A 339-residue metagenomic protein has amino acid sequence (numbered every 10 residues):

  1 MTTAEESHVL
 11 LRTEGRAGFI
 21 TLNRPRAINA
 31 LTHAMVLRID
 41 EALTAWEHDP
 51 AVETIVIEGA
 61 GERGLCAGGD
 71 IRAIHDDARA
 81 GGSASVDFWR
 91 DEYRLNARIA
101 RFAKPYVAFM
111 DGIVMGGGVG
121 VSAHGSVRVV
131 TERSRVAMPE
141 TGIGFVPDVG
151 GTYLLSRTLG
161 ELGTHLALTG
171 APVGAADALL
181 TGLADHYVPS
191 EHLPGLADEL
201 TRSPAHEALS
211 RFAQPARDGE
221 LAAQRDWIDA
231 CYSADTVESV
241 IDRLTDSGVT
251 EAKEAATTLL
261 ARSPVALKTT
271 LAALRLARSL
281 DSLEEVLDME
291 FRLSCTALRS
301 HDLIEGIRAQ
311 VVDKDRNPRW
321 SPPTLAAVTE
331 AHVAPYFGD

Functional and structural regions predicted by a protein language model:
M1-E58, A97: Conserved CoA-thioester-binding segment of acyl-CoA-metabolizing enzymes
I57, D70, V121-S122, D177-A178 (+2 more regions): Hydrophobic/aromatic residues within transmembrane alpha-helices of multi-pass small-molecule transporters
G59-R94, G144: Glycine- (often His-adjacent) and acidic-residue-rich active-site loop that binds/positions the CoA thioester
I99-I143, H165-L166, G170-A171, A175: Glycine-rich beta-to-alpha active-site loop
S126-P147, G182-L196: Gly/Pro- and small hydrophobic-enriched strand-loop and loop-to-helix capping segments that sit at the rims
G150-Y153, R157-A205: Contiguous mid-protein beta-loop-alpha structural module that forms a pocket-lining wall or clamp of enzyme active
L183-R262: Amphipathic alpha-helical blocks and their helix-capping loop/short-beta junctions
L244-T250, L259, P264-D339: Long, low-complexity C-terminal extensions of enzymes
